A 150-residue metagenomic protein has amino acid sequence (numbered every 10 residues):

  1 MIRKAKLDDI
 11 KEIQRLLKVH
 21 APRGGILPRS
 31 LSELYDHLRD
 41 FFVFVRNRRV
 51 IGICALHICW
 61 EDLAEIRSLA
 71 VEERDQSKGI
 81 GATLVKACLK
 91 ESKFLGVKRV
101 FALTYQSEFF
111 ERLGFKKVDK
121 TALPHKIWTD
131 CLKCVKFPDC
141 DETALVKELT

Functional and structural regions predicted by a protein language model:
M1, F94-V100: Short active-site oxyanion
M1-D8, K147-T150: Conserved N-terminal entry element of GNAT/NAT acetyltransferase domains
A5, F101-A102: Small/polar loops that bind or transfer phosphate-bearing groups
L7-D8, R15-L63, R67, E72: Acetyl-CoA-dependent GNAT
I13-Q14, F110: Hydrophobic pocket/interface hotspot
V71, S77-K90, A102: Conserved acetyl-CoA-binding loop-helix of GNAT-fold acetyltransferases
K98, T104-D130: Conserved active-site alpha-helix within GNAT-family acetyltransferase domains
L123-T150: C-terminal "cap" of GNAT-fold acetyltransferases
